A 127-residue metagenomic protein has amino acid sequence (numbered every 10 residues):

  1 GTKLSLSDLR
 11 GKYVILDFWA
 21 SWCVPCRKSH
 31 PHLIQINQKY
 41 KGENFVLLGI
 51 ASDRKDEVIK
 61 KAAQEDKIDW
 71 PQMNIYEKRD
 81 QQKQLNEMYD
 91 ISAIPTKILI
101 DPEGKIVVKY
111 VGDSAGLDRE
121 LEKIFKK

Functional and structural regions predicted by a protein language model:
G1-V14: A short beta-strand-turn-helix
R10-G11, F18-Q35: Conserved redox-active cysteine motifs that mediate thiol-disulfide chemistry, especially di-cysteine Cys-X(1-2)-Cys
R10-K12, G42, I68, I91: Active-site acidic short loop of glycosyltransferases
D17, L47-A51, N74: Short beta-strand segments
H30, I34-N37, D56-K60, N86 (+1 more regions): Extracytoplasmic/secreted envelope proteins and their assembly/folding machinery, especially bacterial periplasmic
K60-E103: Short, internal strand/loop/helix patches that form the active-site neighborhood or redox-interaction surface
L99-K127: Thiol-/selenol-based redox modules, centered on thioredoxin-like and closely related oxidoreductase domains
